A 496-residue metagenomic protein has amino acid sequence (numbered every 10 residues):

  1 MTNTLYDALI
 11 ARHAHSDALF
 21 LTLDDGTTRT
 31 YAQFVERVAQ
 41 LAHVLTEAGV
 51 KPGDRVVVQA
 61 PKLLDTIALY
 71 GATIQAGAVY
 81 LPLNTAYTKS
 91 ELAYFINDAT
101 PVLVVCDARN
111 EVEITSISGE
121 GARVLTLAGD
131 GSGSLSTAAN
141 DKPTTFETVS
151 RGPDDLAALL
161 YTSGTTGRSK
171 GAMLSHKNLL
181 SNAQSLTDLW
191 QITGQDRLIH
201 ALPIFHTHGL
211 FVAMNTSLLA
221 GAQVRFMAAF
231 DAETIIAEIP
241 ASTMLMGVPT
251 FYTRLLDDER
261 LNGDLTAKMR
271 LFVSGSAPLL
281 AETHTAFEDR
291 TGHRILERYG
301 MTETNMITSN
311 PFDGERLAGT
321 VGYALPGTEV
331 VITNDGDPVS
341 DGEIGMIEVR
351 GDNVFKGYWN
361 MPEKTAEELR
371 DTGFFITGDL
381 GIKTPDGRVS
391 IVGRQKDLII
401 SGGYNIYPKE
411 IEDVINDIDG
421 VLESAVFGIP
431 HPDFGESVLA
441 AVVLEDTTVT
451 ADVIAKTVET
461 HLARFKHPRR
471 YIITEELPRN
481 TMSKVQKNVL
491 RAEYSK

Functional and structural regions predicted by a protein language model:
D17, K142-Y161, G167-R168, Q191-R197: Conserved pre-ATP/AMP-binding loop-to-beta segment of ANL
T27, V44-S90, N405: Conserved AMP-binding/adenylate-forming
T28-A32, A157-S181: Conserved AMP-binding A3 loop
Y87, V104, G351, K356-G357 (+4 more regions): AMP-binding/adenylate-forming catalytic core of the ANL superfamily
R109-P153: ANL superfamily adenylate-forming
L180-R197, F205-M244, D258-R260: Conserved AMP-binding/adenylation subdomain of ANL enzymes
S242-G247, L256-R316, E329: Gly/Ser/Thr-rich phosphate-binding loop
Y323-G327, D337-E368, Y404-I406: Conserved ATP/PPi-binding loop(s) of AMP-dependent carboxylate-activating enzymes
